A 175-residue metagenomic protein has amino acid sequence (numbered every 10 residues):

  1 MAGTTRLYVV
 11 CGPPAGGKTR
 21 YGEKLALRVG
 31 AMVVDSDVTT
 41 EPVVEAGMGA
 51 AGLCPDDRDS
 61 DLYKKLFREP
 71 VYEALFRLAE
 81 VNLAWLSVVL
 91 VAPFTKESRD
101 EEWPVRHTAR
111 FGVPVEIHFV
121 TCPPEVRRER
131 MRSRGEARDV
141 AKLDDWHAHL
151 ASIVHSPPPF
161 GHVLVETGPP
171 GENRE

Functional and structural regions predicted by a protein language model:
G3-L7, W85-L86: Pre-Walker A (Motif I) flank of P-loop NTPase domains
V10: Hydrophobic anchor at the beta1->P-loop junction of P-loop NTPases
P13-P14: The conserved Walker
T19: Walker A/P-loop
E23-E80: Conserved substrate/cofactor phosphate-moiety recognition/catalytic segment in nucleotide-dependent phosphotransferases
Y63-F111: Glycine-rich phosphate-binding loop used to anchor ATP phosphates in small-molecule kinases, encompassing both
F111-M131: Conserved phosphate-donor/acceptor-positioning beta-strand/loop module used by diverse small-molecule
S133-E175: Small-molecule kinase domains that catalyze NTP-dependent phosphoryl transfer to phosphate-bearing small molecules
